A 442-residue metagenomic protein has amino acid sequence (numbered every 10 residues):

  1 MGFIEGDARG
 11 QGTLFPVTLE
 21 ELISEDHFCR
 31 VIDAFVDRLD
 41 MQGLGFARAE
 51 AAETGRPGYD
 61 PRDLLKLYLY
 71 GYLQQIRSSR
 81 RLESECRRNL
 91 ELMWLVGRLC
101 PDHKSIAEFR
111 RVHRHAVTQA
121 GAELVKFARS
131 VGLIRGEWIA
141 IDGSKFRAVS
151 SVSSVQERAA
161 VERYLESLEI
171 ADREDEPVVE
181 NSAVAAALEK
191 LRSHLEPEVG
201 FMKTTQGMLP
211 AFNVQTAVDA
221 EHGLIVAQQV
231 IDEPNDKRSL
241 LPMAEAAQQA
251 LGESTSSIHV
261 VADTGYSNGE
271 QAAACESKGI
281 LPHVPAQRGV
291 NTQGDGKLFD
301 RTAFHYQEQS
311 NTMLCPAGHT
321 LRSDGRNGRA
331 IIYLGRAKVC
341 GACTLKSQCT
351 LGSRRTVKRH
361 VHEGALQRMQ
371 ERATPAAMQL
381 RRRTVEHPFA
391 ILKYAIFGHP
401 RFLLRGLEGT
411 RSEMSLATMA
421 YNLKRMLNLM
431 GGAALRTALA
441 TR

Functional and structural regions predicted by a protein language model:
M1-L19: Short, flexible loop/hinge motifs at secondary-structure junctions
F3, E50-T54, A376: A ubiquitous short alpha-helical element
E5, Y68, Q75-R88, G97-R442: Anion-binding and metal-coordination hotspots
T13, L64-L65, A122: A generic alpha-helix surface/boundary motif
L22: C-terminal catalytic core of Y-nucleophile DNA break-rejoin enzymes
E25-L69, Q74, V361: Basic, short loop/linker segments at the boundary and entry of helix-turn-helix/winged-helix-like folds
